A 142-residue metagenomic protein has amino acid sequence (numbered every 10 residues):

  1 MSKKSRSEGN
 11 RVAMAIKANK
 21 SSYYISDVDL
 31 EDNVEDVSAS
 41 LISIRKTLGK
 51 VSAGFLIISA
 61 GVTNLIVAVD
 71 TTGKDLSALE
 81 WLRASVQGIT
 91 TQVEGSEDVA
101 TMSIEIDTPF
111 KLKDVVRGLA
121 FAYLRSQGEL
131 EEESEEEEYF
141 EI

Functional and structural regions predicted by a protein language model:
M1-N19: Electropositive nucleic-acid-contacting surfaces
S21-I142: Glycine-rich, acidic loop segments that terminate in or are immediately followed by a histidine
